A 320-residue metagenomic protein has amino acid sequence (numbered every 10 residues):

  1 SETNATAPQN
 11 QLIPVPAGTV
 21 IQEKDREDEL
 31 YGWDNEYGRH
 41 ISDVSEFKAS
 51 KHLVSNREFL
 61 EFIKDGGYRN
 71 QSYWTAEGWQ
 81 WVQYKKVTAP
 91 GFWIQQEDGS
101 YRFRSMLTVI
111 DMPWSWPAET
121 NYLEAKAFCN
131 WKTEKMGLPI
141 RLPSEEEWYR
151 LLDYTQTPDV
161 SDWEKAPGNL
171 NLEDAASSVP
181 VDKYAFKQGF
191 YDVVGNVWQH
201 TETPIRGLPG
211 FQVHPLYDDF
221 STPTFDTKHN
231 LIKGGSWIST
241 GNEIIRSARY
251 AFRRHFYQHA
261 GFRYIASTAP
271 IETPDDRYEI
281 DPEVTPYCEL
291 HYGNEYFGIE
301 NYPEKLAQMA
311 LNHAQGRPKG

Functional and structural regions predicted by a protein language model:
S1-Y37, S42, H52, G67-N242: Functional-site microenvironments in short loops/helix caps that host divalent-cation chemistry
Y31, E36, D192-G210, L216-G320: C-terminal, surface-exposed recognition/capping segments
S55: Acidic-aromatic/histidine active-site loop/patch
